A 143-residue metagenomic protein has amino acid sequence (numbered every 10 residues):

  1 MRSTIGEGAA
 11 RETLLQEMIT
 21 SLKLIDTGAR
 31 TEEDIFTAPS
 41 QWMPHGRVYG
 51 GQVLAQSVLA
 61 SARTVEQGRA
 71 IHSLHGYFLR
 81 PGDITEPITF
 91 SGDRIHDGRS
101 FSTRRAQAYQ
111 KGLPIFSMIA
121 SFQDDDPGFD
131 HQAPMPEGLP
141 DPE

Functional and structural regions predicted by a protein language model:
R2-E143: Terminal targeting signals and extreme-terminal segments of soluble enzymes
